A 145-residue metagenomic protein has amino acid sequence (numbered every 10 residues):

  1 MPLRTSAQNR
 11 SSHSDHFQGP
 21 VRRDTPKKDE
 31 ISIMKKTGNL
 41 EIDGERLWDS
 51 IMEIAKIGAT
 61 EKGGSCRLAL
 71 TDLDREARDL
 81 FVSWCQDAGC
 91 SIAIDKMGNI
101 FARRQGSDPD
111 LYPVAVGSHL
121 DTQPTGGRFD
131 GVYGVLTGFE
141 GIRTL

Functional and structural regions predicted by a protein language model:
R4, Q8, F17-Q18, K27-E30: Charged/polar low-complexity intrinsically disordered segments
S11-S12, R22-P26: Cationic, amphipathic, low-complexity segments that mediate targeting or membrane/lipid association
I33-G63, Q105: N-terminal hydrophobic or amphipathic helices/low-complexity stretches enriched in small/hydrophobic/Pro/Gly
I54, V116, R128-L145: Alpha-helical metal-binding/catalytic segments enriched in His/Glu/Asp
T60-Q105: A non-catalytic alpha/beta surface segment that caps or lines the substrate-entry region of metallo-dependent hydrolase
A88, P109-V114: Short coil/turn connectors at secondary-structure junctions
Y112-P124: Glycine/charged-rich beta-loop-alpha catalytic/anionic-binding loops adjacent to active sites
